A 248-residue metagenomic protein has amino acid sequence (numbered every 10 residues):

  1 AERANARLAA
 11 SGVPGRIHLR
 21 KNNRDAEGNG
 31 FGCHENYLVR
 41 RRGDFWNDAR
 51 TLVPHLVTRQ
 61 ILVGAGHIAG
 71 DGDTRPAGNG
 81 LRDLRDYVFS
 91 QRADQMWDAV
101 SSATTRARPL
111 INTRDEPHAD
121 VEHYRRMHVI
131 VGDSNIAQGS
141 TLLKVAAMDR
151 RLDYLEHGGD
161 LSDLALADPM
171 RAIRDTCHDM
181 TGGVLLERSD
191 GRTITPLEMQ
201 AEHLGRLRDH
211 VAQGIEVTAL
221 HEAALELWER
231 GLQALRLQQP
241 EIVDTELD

Functional and structural regions predicted by a protein language model:
A1-R20, L186-R230: Active-site acidic/histidine clusters and adjacent loop/turn architecture that either coordinate catalytic ions
G12, G158, G214, R236-Q239: Short, flexible coil/linker elements and helix-boundary hinge sites characteristic of intrinsically disordered
G15-A26, F31-T193: Loop-rich catalytic cores of soluble enzymes, especially ATP-dependent carboxylate-amine ligases and other
W46-R50, D83, T105, A201 (+3 more regions): Low-complexity, intrinsically disordered regions enriched in charged/polar residues
E226-D248: Substrate-recognition/cap regions that form aromatic- and gly/pro-loop-enriched pockets for small-molecule ligands
